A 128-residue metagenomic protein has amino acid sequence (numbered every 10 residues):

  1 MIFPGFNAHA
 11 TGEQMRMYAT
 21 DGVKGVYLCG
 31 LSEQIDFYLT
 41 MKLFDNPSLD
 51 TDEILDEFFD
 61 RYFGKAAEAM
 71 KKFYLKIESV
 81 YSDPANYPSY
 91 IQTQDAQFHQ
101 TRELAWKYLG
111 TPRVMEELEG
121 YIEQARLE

Functional and structural regions predicted by a protein language model:
M1-F6: Active-site clefts of carbohydrate-active enzymes
N7-M17: Short, acidic/polar
D21-V23, L39-E128: Catalytic domains of carbohydrate-active enzymes that cleave complex glycans
K24-L28: Hydrophobic faces of well-ordered beta-strands that scaffold small-molecule active sites in alpha/beta enzyme cores
L31-Q34: Active-site-proximal loop/turn and secondary-structure-junction residues that shape catalytic pockets, frequently
